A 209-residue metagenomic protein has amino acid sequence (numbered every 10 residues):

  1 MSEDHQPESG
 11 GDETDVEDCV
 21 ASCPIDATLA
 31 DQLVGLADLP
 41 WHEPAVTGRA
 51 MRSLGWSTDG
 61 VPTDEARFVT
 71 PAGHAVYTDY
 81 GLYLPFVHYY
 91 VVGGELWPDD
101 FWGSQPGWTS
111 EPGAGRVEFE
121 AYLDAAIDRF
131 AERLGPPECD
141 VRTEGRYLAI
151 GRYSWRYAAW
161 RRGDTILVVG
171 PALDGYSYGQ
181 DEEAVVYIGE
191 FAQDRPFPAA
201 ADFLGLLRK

Functional and structural regions predicted by a protein language model:
M1-E144, L148-W155, T165, A172-K209: Short helix/turn-capping signatures at newly exposed starts of structured segments
